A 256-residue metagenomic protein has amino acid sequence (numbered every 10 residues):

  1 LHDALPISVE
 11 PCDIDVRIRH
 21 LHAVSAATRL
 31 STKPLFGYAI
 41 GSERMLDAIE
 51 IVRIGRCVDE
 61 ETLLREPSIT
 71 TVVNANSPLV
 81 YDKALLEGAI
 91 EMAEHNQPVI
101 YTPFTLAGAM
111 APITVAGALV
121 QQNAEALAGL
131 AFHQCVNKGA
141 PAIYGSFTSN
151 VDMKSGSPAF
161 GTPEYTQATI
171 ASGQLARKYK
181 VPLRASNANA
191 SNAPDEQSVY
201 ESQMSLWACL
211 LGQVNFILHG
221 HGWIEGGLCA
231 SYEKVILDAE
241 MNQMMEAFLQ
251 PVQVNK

Functional and structural regions predicted by a protein language model:
H2-L5: Short, small-residue-biased leader/transition segments that mark boundaries at the very start of proteins
I7-Y101, T105-M110, T114-A124, A128-H133: The feature marks the mature, well-folded catalytic cores of soluble enzymes
V9-D13, S42-R44, A75-P78, T105-G108 (+3 more regions): Acidic, glycine-rich active-site loops and adjacent beta-strand->loop/helix elements that engage anionic groups
D13, A75-D82, I113-Q121, S155-T166 (+2 more regions): Hydrophobic alpha-helical scaffolding
L30, P34, V58-E61, M92-H95 (+5 more regions): Change "in soluble alpha/beta enzymes" to "in soluble alpha/beta proteins
P103, V136-S146, P182-N187, G212-G226: Glycine-rich phosphate/pyrophosphate-binding loops and their adjacent beta-strand/loop elements at enzyme active sites
A126-P182: Phosphate/pyrophosphate-binding betaalpha-module
L183, N192-K256: C-terminal catalytic subdomain
